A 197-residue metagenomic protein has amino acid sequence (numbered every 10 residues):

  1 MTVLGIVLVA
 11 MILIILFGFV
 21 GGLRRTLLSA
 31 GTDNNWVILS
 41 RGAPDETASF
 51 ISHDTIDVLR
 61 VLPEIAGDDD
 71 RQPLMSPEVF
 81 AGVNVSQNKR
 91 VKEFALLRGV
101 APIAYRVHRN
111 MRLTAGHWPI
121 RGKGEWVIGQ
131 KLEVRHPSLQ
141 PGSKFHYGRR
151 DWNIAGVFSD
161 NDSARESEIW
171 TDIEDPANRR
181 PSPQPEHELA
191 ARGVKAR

Functional and structural regions predicted by a protein language model:
V7, M11-L96, A115-H117: Hydrophobic, regular-secondary-structure patches
W36, G124-E125, E168: A residue-level structural signature of the nucleotidyltransferase/glycosyltransferase Rossmann-like core
F50, V134-P137: Short, surface-exposed secondary-structure edge patches
D69, V85-E93, V134, P141-R197: Mechanotransmission and gating elements of multispan inner-membrane complexes involved in transport and envelope
F94-R135: Short beta-strand boundary microenvironments
